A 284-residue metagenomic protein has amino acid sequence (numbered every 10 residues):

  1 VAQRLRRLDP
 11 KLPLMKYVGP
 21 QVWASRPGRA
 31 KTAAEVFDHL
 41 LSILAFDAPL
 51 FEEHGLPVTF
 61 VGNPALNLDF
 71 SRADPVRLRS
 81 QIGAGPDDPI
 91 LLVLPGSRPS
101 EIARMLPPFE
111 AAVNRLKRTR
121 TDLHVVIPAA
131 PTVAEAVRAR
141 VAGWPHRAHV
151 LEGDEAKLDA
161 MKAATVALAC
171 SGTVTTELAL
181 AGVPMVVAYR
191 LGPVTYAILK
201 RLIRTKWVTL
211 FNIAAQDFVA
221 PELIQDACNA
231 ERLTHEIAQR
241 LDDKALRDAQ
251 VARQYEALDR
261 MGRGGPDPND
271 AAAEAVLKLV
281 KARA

Functional and structural regions predicted by a protein language model:
V1-A284: Nucleotide-activated sugar donor-binding and catalytic core shared by glycosyltransferases and related lipid-linked
